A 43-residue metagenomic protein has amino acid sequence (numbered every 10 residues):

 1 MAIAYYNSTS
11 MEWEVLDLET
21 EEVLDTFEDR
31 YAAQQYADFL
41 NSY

Functional and structural regions predicted by a protein language model:
M1-L16, D25, Y31-Y43: Short N-terminal "domain-start" leader segments that mark the transition from disordered tails or signal peptides into
T20-E21: Residue-level signal for glycine
